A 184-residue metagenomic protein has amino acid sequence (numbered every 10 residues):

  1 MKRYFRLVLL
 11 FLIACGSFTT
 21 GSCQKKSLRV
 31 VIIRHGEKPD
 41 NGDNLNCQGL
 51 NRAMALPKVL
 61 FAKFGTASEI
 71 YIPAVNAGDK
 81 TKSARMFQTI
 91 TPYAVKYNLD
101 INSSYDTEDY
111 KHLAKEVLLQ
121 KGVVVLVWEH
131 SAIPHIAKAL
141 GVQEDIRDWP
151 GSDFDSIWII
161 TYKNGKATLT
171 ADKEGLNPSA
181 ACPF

Functional and structural regions predicted by a protein language model:
M1-K26: Bacterial Sec-dependent N-terminal signal peptides
K25-K121, A132-F184: Active-site-proximal alpha-helix that buttresses catalytic centers in soluble enzyme cores
V123-V125: Noncatalytic modules at the cell exterior or secretory-pathway interfaces, chiefly beta-strand-rich lectin/adhesion
V127-E129: Short beta-strand segments
